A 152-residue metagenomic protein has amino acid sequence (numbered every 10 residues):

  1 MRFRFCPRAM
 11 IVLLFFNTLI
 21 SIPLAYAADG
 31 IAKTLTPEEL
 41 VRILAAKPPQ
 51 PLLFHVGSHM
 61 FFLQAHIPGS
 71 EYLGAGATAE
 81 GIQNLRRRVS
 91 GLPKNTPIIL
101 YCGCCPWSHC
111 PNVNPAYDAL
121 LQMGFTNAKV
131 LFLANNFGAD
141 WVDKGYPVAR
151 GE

Functional and structural regions predicted by a protein language model:
R2-C6, F15-T34, L63-E152: Rhodanese-like catalytic fold shared by cysteine-dependent sulfurtransferases and DSP/PTP-type phosphatases
A32-A45: A short, well-structured juxtamembrane/interface segment
R42-I43, G57-P68: Extracytoplasmic strand-loop-helix segments at the start of, or within, the mature domains of secreted/periplasmic
P48-P51, K94-T96: Short coil/turn segments at beta-strand junctions that form active-site/ligand-binding loops
L52-G57, S70-L73: Short hydrophobic beta-strand that contains or immediately precedes a catalytic carboxylate
